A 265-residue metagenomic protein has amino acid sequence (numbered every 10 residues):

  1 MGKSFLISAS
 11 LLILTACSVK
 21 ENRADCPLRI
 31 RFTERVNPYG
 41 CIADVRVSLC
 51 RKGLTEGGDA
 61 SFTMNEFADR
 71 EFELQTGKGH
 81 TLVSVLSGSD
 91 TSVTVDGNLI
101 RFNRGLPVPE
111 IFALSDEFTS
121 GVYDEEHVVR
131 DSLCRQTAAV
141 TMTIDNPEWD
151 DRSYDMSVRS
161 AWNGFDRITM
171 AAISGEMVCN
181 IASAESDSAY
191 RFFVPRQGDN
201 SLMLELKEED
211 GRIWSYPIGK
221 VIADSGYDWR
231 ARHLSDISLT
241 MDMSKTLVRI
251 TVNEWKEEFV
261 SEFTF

Functional and structural regions predicted by a protein language model:
M1-S4: Positively charged n-region of N-terminal signal peptides that target proteins for export
L6-A9: Sec-dependent N-terminal signal peptides
T15-A16: C-terminal motif of bacterial Sec signal peptides marking the signal peptidase cleavage site
V19-N37, C134-P147: A short, Gly/Thr-enriched small/hydrophobic beta-strand-prone motif that recurs across taxa
A43-G97, R152-G226, V260-F265: Tryptophan-paired
S89-V128, D210-S244: Structured interaction patches on ligand/partner-binding surfaces of diverse proteins
R130-T137, V194-R196: Conserved "repeat-terminator" motif of extracellular CCP/Sushi domains
R249-F265: Short, low-complexity, Pro/Ser/Thr/Gly-rich segments in the mature regions of secreted, periplasmic
